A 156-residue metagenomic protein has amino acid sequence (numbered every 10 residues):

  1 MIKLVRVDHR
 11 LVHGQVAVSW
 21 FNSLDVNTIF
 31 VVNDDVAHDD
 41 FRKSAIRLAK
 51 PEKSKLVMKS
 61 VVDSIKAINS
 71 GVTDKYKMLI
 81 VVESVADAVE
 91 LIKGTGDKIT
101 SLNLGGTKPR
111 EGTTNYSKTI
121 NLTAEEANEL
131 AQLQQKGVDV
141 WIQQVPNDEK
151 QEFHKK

Functional and structural regions predicted by a protein language model:
M1-K55: Long, hydrophobic N-terminal alpha-helical segment
I2-V5, N27-F30, K55-V57, K77-I80 (+2 more regions): Structural motif
D8-V12, S60, L122: A general structural motif
N22-S23, G71-D74, T95, Q132-Q135: Solvent-exposed alpha-helices and their adjacent loops that cap or buttress functional pockets in soluble metabolic
A37-D39, S64-I65, P109-G112: Short gly/pro/ser/thr-enriched loop/turn and capping motifs at secondary-structure boundaries
R47-A49, K75, I120: Short, hinge-like loop/turn segments at secondary-structure boundaries
K59-G105: Ordered, amphipathic secondary-structure segments that act as subunit-interaction surfaces in large macromolecular
T95-K156: Glycine-rich, aromatic-bearing surface loops/beta-hairpins
